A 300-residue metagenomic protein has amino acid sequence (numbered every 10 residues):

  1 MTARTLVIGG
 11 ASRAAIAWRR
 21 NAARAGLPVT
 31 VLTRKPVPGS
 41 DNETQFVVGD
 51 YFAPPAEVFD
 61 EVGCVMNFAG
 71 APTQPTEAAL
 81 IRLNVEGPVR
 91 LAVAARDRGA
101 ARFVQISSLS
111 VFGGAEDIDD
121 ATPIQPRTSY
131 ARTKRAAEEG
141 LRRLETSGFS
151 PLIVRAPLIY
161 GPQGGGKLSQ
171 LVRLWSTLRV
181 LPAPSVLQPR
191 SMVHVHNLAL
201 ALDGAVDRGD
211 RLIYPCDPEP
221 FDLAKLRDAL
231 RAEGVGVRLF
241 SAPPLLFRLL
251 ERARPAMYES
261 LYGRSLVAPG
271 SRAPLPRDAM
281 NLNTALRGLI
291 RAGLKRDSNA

Functional and structural regions predicted by a protein language model:
T5-A25: N-terminal Rossmann NAD(P)H-binding glycine-rich loop of SDR-like oxidoreductase domains
V48-R90, A94, V111-G114: NAD(P)H-binding glycine-rich loop region in Rossmannoid oxidoreductase-like domains and their noncatalytic homologs
A79-R90, I124, T128, R132-R135 (+1 more regions): Glycine-rich NAD(P)-binding loop of the Rossmann-fold in SDR/ketoreductase-type enzymes
V89-S129, L152: Conserved Rossmann-fold NAD(P)-dependent oxidoreductase catalytic core, especially the SDR/UDP-sugar
F112-G113, L152-Q170: Flexible, glycine-rich beta-alpha linker
T128-L152: Active-site Tyr-X1-5-Lys
G164-Q170, P184-V206, Y214: Substrate-positioning beta->alpha
G204-M257, L286-A300: Mid/C-terminal beta-alpha module of Rossmann-like enzyme folds, strongest in SDR-family dehydrogenases/epimerases
